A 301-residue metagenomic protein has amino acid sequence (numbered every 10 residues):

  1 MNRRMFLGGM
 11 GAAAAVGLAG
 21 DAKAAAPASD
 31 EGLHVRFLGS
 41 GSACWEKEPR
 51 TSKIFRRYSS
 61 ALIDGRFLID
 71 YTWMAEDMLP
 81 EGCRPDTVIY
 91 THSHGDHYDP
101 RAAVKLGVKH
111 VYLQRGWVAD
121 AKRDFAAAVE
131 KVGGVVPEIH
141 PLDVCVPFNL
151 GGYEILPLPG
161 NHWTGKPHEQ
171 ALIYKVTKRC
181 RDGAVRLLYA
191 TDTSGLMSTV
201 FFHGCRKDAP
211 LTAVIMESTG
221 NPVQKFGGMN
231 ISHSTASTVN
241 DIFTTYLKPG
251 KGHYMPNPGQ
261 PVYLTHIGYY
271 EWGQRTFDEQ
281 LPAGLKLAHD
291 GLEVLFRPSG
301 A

Functional and structural regions predicted by a protein language model:
M5-A25: N-terminal export signals
G11, A26-C83, P141-R206, D290-A301: Core dinuclear metal-dependent hydrolase active-site scaffold
I69-Y71, T91, Y189-D192, M216-S218 (+1 more regions): Active-site flanking residues adjacent to catalytic metal/cofactor-binding acidic residues
Y71-G116, D208-I215: Active-site metal-binding motif and surrounding structural segment of the metallo-beta-lactamase
D86-T87, V108-K109, E138-I139, P282-L287: Active-site regions of enzymes building and remodeling cell-envelope glycoconjugates
D99-G107, D124, W272-E279: Metal-dependent catalytic neighborhoods of phosphoester/phosphodiester hydrolases
G195-P298: Cap/insert and terminal regions of metallo-dependent hydrolase folds
